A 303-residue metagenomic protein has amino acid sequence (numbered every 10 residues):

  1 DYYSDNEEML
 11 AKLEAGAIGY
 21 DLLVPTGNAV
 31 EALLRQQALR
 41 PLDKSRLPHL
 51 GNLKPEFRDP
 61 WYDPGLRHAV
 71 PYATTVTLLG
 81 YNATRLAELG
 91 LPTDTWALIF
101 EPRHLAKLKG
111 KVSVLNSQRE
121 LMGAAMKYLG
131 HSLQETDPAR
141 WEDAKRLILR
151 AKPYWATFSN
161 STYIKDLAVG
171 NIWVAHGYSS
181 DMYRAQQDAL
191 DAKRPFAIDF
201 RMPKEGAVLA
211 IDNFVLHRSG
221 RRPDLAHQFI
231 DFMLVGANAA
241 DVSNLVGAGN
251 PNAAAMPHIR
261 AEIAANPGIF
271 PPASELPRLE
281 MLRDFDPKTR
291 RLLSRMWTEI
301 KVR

Functional and structural regions predicted by a protein language model:
D1-A32: Early extracytoplasmic/lumenal segment of secretory-pathway proteins
I18-L22, R40-A83, G110-K111: A structural signal for short loop-to-beta-strand junctions that line the ligand-binding cleft of periplasmic/secreted
N28-L39, Y62-P92, R119-L129, L209-V215: Periplasmic solute-binding protein
V30-E31, S113-A125, L129-R201: Ligand-binding pocket segment of bilobal, Venus flytrap-like solute-binding proteins
L34-L42, F57-R58, D63-R67, A185-M202 (+1 more regions): Ligand-binding "clamshell"
R40-G51, A69, A97, A192-V208 (+1 more regions): Short beta-strand->loop
K165, A273-R303: Conserved C-terminal helix/tail region of periplasmic/extracytoplasmic solute-binding proteins
H217-R278: Mature extracytoplasmic/periplasmic domains
